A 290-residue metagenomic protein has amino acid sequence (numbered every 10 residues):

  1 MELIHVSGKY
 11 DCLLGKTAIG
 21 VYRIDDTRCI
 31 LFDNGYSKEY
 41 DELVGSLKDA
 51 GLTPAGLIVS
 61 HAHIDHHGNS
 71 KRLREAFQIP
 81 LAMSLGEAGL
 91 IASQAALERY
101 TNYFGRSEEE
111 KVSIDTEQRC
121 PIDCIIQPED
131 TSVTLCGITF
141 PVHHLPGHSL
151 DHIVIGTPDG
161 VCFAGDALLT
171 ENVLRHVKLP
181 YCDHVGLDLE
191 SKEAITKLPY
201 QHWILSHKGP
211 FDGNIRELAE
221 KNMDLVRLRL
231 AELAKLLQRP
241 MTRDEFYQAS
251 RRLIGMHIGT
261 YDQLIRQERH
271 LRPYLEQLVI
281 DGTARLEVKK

Functional and structural regions predicted by a protein language model:
M1-A50, V154-G165: Conserved beta-strand hairpin/beta-sheet module of binuclear metal-dependent hydrolase folds, prominently
L13-G15, I125-Q127, P146-S149: A short catalytic or substrate-binding loop motif that flags glycine-/basic-rich loops and adjacent residues that bind
F32-N34, A55-H63, L81-L85, H144-G147 (+2 more regions): Active-site neighborhood of phospho(di)ester-bond hydrolases with catalytic His/Asp-centered motifs
K38-D41, G45-S132: Active-site HxH/HxHxD metal-binding segment of metal-dependent hydrolases
A50-L52, V133-I138, K197-L198: Glycine-rich phosphate-binding loop signature in dinucleotide/nucleotide-binding domains
H67, D188, L271: Aromatic/hydrophobic pocket-lining residues that form the small-molecule binding cavity in soluble enzyme cores
T139-P146, L150-R227: Metallo-beta-lactamase
E232-K290: C-terminal regulatory/interaction regions
